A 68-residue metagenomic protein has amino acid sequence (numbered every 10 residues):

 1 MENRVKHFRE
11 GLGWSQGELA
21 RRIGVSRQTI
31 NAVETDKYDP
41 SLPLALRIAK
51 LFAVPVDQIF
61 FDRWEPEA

Functional and structural regions predicted by a protein language model:
N3-R22: Short basic helix-loop element that most often maps to the first helix and adjoining turn of HTH DNA-binding modules
F8, R22-I23, V33, D62: Residues in the recognition helix of alpha-helical DNA-binding motifs
V25-Y38: Recognition helix of helix-turn-helix/homeodomain-like DNA-binding domains that insert into the DNA major groove
K37-R47, E65-P66: Short, basic-rich loop-to-helix N-cap that marks the start of a DNA-contacting helix
P43-Q58: DNA major-groove recognition helix of helix-turn-helix/homeodomain DNA-binding modules
K50, F60-A68: Short, charged recognition helix plus adjacent turn of helix-turn-helix-like nucleic-acid-binding domains
